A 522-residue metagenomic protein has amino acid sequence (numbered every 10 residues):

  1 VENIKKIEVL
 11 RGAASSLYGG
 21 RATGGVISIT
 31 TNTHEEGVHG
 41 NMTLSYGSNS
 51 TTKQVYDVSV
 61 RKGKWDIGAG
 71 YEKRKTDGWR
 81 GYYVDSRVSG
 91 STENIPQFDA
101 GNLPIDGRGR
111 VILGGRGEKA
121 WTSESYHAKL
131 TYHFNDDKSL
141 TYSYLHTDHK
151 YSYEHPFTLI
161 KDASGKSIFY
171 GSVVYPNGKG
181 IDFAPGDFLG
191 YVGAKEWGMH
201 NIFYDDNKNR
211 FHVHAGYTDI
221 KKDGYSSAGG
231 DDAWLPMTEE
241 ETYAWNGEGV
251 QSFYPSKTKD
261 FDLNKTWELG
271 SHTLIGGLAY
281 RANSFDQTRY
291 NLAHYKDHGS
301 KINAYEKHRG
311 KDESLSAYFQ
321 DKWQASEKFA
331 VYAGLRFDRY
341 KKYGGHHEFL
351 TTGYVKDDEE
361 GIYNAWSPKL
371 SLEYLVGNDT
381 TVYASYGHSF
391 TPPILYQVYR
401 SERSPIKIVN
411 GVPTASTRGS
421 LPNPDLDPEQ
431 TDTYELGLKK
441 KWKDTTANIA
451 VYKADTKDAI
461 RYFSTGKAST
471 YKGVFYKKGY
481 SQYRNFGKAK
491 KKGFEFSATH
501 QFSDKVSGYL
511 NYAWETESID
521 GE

Functional and structural regions predicted by a protein language model:
V1, V9, L17, R21-L44 (+1 more regions): N-terminal periplasmic accessory domains that precede and gate Gram-negative outer-membrane beta-barrel machines
G25, V38, T52-Y56, W65 (+11 more regions): Hydrophobic, lipid-facing positions within transmembrane beta-strands of outer-membrane proteins
H39-L44, K53, V111-R116, D182-Y191 (+10 more regions): Extracellular loop and loop/strand-boundary signature of outer-membrane beta-barrel proteins
S48-T76, D85-E154, G193-D205, G270: Transmembrane beta-barrel wall of Gram-negative outer-membrane proteins
R80-S86, Y153-I160, S167-Y170, D187-L189 (+9 more regions): Outer-membrane beta-barrel translocator domains and adjoining extracellular loop/strand segments of Gram-negative
T131-D148, D187-F349, D357, L375 (+5 more regions): Face-selective signature of the C-terminal outer-membrane beta-barrel domain
R210-S226, L375, T381-Y383, G387 (+3 more regions): Membrane-embedded beta-barrel scaffold of Gram-negative outer-membrane proteins
Q324-V331, R339, V451-D455, F475-E522: Gram-negative outer-membrane beta-barrel transporters
